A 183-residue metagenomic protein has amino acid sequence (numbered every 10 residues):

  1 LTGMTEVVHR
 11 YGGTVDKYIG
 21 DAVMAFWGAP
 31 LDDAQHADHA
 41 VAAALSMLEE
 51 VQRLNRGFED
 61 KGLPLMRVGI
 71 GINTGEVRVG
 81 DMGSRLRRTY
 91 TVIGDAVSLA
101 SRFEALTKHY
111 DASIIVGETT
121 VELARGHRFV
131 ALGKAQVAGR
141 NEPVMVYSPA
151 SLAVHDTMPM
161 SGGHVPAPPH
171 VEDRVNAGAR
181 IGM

Functional and structural regions predicted by a protein language model:
L1-G13, A29-I70, D95-L106, R128: Alpha-helical scaffold within the catalytic cores of cyclic-nucleotide enzymes
V15-K17: A short pre-motif secondary-structure segment
I19, D60-G71, S113-T120: Acidic/histidine metal-binding catalytic segments
I19, H36, R78, V92-L99 (+1 more regions): Helical mechanochemical/support elements of P-loop NTPase systems and associated helical scaffolds
G20-M24: Short beta-strand/turn "edge" motifs
F26-H36, I70-Y90, T107-Y110: Catalytic strand-loop-helix junctions within cyclic-nucleotide turnover domains
E59-D60, M82-G94, G133: Short, surface-exposed loop/helix-turn segments at secondary-structure junctions that function as lids/hinges flanking
V77-V79, A100, L106-M183: Cytosolic regulatory/linker segments at or just downstream of nucleotide-handling modules in signal-transduction
